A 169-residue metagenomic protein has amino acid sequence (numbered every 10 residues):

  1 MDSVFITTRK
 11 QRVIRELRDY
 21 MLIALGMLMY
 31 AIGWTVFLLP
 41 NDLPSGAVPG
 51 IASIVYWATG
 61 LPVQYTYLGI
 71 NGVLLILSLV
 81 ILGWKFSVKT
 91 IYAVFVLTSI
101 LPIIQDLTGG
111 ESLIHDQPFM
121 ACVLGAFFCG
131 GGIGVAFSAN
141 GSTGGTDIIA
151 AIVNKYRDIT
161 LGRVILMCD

Functional and structural regions predicted by a protein language model:
D2-D169: Core subunits and conserved enzymes of cellular information-processing and envelope-translocation systems across
